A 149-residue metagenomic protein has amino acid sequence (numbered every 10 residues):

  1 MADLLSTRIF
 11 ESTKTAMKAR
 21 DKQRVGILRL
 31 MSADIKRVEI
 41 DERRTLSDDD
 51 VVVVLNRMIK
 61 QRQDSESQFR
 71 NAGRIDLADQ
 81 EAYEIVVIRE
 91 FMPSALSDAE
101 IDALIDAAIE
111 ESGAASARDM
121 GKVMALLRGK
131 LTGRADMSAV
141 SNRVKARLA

Functional and structural regions predicted by a protein language model:
M1-A149: Charged, compositionally biased, marginally structured helical/coil segments
